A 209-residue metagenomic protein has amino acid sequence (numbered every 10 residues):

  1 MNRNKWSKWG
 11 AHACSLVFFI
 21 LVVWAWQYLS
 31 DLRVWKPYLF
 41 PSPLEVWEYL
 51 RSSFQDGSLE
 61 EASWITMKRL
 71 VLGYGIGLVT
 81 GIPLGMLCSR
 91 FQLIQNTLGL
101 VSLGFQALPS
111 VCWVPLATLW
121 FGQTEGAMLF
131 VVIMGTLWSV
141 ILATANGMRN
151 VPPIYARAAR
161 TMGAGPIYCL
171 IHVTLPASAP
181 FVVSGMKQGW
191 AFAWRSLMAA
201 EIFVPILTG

Functional and structural regions predicted by a protein language model:
M1-I20: Transmembrane alpha-helical segments of polytopic membrane transport and secretion proteins
N2-R3, L32-G75: Periplasmic/extracellular loop-to-transmembrane helix junction in inner-membrane transport proteins
L50, L59-S63, M67, T97-G104 (+4 more regions): Hydrophobic alpha-helical elements at and bordering transmembrane segments of multi-pass membrane proteins
L72-S102: Transmembrane-helix boundary motif in ABC transporter permease subunits
L103-S139, N146-G147: Generic hydrophobic transmembrane alpha-helix motif, especially the helices
T118-W120, M148, S196-G209: Glycine-rich helix-loop "coupling/hinge" segments at transmembrane-helix boundaries in multipass transporters
F130, M134, P166-A200: Transmembrane alpha-helices
A143, G147-V182: Short cytoplasmic-facing helical segments at TM-TM junctions of multi-pass membrane proteins
